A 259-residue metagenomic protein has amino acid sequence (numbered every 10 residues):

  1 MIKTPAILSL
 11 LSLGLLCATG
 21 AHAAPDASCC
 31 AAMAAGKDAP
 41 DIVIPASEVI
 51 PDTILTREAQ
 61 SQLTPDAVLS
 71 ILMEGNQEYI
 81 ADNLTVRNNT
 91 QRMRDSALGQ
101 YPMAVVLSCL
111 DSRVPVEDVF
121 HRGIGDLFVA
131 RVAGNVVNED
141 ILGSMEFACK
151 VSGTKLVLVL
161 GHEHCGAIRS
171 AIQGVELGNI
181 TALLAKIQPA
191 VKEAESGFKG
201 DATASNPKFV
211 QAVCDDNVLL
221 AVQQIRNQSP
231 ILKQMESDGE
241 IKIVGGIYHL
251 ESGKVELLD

Functional and structural regions predicted by a protein language model:
M1-S9: Bacterial N-terminal signal peptides that target proteins for export
T4, G14, A97, F120-H121 (+1 more regions): Sterically constrained small-residue positions within well-ordered secondary structures of folded domains
S9-C17: Bacterial N-terminal signal peptides
T19-A23: Sec/Tat signal peptide C-region and signal peptidase I cleavage site
P25-G99, G125, N135-G143, K150-S152 (+1 more regions): Divalent-metal-activated hydrolytic enzyme cores
A81, Y101-I168: Small-residue-enriched, tightly packed secondary-structure blocks
